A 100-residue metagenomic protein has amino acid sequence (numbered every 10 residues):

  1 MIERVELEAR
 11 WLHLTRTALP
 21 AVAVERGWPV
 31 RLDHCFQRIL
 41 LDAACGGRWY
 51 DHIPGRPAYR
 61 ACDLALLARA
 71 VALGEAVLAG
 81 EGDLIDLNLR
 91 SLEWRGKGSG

Functional and structural regions predicted by a protein language model:
M1-G100: Positively charged, phosphate-engaging catalytic surfaces used for nucleic-acid and nucleotide handling
